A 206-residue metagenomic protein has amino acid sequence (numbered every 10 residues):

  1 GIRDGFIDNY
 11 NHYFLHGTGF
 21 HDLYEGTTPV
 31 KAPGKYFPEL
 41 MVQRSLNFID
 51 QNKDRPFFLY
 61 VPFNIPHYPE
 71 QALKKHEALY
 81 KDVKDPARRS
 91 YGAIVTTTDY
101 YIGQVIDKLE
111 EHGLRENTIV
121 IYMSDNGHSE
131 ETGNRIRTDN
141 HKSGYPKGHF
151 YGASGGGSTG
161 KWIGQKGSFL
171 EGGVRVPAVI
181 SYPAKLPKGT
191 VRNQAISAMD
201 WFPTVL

Functional and structural regions predicted by a protein language model:
G1-F57, F63-G92: Formylglycine-dependent
I2-I7, N64-Y68, Y100-Y101, N126-S129 (+2 more regions): Solvent-exposed loop/turn segments at secondary-structure junctions within structured extracellular/periplasmic domains
Y13-G26, G103-E111, G144-L206: Substrate-binding rim/cap in mid-to-C-terminal beta-strand-loop elements of soluble/periplasmic
F37, M41, H76, Y91-I94 (+3 more regions): Stable alpha-helical elements in mature extracytoplasmic
N52-L59, L114-V120, R175-V176: Loop/turn elements at helix/coil->beta-strand transitions in domains of secreted/extracellular proteins
P62, T97-N140: Metal-dependent active-site segment of extracytoplasmic phospho-/sulfohydrolases and closely related
K75-Y80, H112-L114, R137-K142, P146 (+1 more regions): Glycine-rich, phosphate-binding/catalytic loops in enzymes
